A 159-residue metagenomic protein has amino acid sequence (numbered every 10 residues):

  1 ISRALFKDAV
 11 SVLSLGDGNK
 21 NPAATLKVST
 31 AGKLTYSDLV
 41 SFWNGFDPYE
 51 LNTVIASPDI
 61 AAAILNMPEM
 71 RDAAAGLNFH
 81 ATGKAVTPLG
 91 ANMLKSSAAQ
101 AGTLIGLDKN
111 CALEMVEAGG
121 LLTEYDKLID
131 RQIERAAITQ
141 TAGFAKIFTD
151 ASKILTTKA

Functional and structural regions predicted by a protein language model:
I1-F46, I154-A159: Alpha-helical scaffold segments that mediate packing/assembly in large oligomeric complexes
S2, F6, N44-P48, N66-M70 (+2 more regions): Generic surface-pattern signal
K20-L26, D59-A63, G102-L107, L122-E124: A generic short-segment signal for beta-strand/edge and adjacent turn/coil regions
K27-L34, V40-A91: A contiguous, surface-oriented mixed alpha/beta subdomain in the mid-to-C-terminal portion of proteins that forms
P68-A159: Sequence/fold signature of self-assembling virion shell proteins
